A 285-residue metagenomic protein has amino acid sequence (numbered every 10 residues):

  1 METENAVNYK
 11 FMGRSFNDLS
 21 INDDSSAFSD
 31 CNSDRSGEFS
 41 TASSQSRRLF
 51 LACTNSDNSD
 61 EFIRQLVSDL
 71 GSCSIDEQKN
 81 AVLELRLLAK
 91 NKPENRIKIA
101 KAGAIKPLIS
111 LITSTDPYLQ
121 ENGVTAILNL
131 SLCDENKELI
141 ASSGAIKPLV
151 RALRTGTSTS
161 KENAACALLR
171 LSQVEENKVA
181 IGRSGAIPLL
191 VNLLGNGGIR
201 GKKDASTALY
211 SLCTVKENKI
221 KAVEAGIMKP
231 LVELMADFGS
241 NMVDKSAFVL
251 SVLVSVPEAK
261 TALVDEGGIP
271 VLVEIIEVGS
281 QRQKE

Functional and structural regions predicted by a protein language model:
M1-K90, N95: N-terminal "cap/leader" segments of large eukaryotic alpha-helical scaffolds
Q65-V67, P107-I109, P148-V150, L189-V191 (+3 more regions): Buried hydrophobic core positions in alpha-solenoid tandem helical repeats
I75-R86, D116-N129, L139-S143, G156-S172 (+7 more regions): Alpha-helical solenoid repeats of the armadillo/HEAT superfamily in eukaryotic scaffolding/adaptor proteins
K92, D134, E175, V215-K216 (+1 more regions): Long alpha-helical scaffolds in large eukaryotic adaptor/regulatory proteins, encompassing alpha-solenoid repeat systems
I99-R151: Eukaryotic helix-linker segments that join adjacent hydrophobic helices
